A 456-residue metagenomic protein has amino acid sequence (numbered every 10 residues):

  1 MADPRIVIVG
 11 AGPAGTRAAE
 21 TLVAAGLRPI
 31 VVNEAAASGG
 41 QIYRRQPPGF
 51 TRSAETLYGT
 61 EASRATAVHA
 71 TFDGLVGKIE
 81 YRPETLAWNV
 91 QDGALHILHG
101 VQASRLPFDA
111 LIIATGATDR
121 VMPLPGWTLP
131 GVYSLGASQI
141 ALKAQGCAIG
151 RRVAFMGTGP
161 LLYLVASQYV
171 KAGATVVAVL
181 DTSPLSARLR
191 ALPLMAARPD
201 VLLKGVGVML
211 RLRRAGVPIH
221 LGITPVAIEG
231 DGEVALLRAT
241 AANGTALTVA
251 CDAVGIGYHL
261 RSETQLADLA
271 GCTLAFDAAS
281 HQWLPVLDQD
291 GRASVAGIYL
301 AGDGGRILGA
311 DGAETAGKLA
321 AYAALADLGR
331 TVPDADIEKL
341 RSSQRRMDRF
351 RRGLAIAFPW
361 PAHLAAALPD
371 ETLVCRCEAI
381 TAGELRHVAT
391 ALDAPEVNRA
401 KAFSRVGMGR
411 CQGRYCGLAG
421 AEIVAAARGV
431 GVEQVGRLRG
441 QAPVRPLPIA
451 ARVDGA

Functional and structural regions predicted by a protein language model:
A2-S404, M408-R410, R414-A456: Residues forming the flavin
